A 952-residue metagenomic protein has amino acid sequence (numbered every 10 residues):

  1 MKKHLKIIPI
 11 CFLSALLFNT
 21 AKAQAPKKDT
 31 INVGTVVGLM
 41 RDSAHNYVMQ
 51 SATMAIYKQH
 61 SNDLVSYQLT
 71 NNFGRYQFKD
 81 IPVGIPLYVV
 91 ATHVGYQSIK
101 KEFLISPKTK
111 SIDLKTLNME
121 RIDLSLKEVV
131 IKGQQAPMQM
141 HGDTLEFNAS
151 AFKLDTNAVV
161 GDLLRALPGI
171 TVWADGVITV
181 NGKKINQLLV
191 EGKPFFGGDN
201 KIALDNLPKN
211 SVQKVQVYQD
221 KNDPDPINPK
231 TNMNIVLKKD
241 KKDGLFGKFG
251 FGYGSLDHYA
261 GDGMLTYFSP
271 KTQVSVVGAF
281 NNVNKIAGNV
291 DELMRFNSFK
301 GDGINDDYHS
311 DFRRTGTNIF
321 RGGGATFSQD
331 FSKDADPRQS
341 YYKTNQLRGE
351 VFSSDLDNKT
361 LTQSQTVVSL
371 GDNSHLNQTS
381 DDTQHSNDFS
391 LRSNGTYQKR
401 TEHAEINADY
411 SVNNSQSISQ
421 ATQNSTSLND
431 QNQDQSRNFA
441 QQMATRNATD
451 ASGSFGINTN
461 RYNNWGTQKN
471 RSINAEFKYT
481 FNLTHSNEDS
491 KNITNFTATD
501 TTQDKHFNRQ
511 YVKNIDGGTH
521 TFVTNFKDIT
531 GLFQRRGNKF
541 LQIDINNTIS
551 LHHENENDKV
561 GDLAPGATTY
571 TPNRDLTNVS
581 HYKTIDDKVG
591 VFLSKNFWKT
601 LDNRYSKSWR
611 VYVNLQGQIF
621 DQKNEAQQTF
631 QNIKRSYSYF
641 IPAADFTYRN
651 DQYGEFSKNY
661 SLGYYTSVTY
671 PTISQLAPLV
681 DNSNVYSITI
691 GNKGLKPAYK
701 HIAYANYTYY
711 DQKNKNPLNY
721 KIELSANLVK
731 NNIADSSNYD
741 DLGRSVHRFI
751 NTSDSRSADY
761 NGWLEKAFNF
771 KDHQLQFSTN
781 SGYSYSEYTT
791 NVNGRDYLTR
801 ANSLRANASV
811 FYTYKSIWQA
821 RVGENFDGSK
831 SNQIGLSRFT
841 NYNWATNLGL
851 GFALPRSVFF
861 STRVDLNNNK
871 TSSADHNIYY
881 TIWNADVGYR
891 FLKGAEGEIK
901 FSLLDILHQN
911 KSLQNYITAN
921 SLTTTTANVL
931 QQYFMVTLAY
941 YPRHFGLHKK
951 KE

Functional and structural regions predicted by a protein language model:
Q24-T30, I105-G133, N232-V236, M935: Extracellular beta-sheet/turn segments enriched in Thr/Pro/Gly and aliphatic residues
I31, V37-M49: Structural motif
R41-A44, T53-Y57, V90-V94, I112-K153 (+3 more regions): Short, acidic, small-residue-rich periplasmic hinge/interaction motif at the N-terminus of Gram-negative outer-membrane
M49, Q77-I85: Short Pro-Gly-centered beta-turn/loop motif in secreted/extracellular proteins
K58-D63, I85-E102: A short, solvent-exposed loop/turn motif at the edges and junctions of modular extracellular/periplasmic domains
H60-R75: Short, acidic Ser/Thr/Gly-rich low-complexity loop/linker segments typical of extracellular and cell-surface proteins
T70, G198-K201, Q219-Y259, T272-E952: Primarily recognizes Gram-negative and organellar outer-membrane beta-barrels
V177-K221, N234-L237, T272: Periplasmic plug
